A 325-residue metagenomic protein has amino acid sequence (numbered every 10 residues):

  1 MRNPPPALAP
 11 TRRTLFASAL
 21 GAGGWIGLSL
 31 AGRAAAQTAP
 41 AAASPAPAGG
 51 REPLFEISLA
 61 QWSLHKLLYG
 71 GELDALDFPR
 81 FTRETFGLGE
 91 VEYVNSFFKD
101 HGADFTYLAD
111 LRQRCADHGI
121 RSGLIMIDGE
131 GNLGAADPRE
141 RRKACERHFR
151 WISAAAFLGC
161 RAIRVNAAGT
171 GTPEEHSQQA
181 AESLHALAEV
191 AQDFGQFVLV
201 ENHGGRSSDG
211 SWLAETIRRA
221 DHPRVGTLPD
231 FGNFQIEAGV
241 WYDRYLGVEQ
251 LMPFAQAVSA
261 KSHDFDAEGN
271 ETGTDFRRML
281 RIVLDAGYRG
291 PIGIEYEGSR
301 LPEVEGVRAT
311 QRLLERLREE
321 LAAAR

Functional and structural regions predicted by a protein language model:
R2-G87, S207-R325: Histidine-acidic metal/acid-base catalytic patches
A19-L30, A42-E52, R80, R114-P229 (+4 more regions): Active-site acidic/histidine proton-transfer and metal-coordination neighborhood in alpha/beta enzyme cores
G89, R121, R161, R289-G290: Short acidic/polar active-site loop segments enriched in Thr and Asp
E90-E92, L124, R164, S259 (+1 more regions): Conserved beta-strand positions in the central sheet of alpha/beta enzyme cores
E92-L111, T170-G171: Glycine-rich, proline-tolerant flexible connector loops at the mouths of alpha/beta enzymes
E92-Y93, V198-H203, A267: Short catalytic-loop micro-motif centered on adjacent basic/acidic residues
H101-A109, P138, E175, E303-G306: Metal-dependent catalytic neighborhoods of phosphoester/phosphodiester hydrolases
Y107-D117, S183-L187, G247, M279-I282: Catalytic-core regions built around general acid/base machinery
